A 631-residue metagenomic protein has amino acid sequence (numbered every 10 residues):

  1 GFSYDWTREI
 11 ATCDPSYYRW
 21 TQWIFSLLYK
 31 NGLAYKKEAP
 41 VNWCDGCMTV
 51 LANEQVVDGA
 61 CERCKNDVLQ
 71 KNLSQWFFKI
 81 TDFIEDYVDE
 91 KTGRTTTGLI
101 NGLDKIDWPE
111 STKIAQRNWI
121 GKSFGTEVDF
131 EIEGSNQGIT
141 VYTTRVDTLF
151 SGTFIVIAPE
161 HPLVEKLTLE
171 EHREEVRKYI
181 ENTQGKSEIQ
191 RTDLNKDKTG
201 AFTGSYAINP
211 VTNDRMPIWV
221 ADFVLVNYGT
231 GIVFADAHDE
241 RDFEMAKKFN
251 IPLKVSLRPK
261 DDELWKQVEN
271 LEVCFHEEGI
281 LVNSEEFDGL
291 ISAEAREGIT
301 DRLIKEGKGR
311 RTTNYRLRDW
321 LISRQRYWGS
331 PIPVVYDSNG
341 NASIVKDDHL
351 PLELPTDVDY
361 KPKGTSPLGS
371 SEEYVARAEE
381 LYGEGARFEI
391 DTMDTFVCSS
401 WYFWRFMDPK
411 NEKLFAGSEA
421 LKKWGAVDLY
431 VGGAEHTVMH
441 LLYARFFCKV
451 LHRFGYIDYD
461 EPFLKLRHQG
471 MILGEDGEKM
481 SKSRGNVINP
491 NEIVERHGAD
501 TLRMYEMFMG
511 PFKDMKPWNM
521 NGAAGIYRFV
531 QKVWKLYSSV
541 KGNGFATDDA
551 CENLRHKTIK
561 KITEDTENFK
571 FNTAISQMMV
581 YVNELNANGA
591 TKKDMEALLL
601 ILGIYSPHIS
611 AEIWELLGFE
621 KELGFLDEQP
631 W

Functional and structural regions predicted by a protein language model:
G1-I139, V146, P162, I232-P351 (+7 more regions): Residue patterns forming the tRNA-binding/recognition surfaces of aminoacyl-tRNA synthetases and related DALR
A60-C61, S205, Y228-D261, W328-F545 (+3 more regions): Conserved active-site neighborhood of enzyme catalytic/cofactor-binding cores
D86-K122, A158-F202, D348-A376, L599-P630: Amphipathic alpha-helical
G102-K105, Y179-W219, Y382-E419: Conserved oxyanion/phosphate-binding beta-strand-loop segments in alpha/beta enzyme cores
D129-E133, I208-P210, L473: A generic structural motif
A158-P259, W265, E269-F275: Catalytic alpha/beta core of large soluble enzyme barrels
R177-F202, L253-D261, E286-K305, G432 (+2 more regions): Conserved catalytic alpha/beta cores of large enzymes that bind or transform nucleotide phosphates and polynucleotides
